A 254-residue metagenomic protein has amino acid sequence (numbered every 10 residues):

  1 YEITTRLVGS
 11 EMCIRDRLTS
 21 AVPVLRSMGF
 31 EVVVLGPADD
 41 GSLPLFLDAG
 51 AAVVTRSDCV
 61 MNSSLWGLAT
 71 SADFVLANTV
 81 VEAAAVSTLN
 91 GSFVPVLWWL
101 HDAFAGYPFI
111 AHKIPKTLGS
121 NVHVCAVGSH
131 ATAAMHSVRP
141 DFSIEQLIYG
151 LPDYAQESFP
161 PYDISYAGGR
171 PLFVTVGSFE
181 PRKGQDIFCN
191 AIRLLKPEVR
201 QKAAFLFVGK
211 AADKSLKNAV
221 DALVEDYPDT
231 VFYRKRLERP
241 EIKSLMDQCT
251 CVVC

Functional and structural regions predicted by a protein language model:
Y1-G9, I14: Single conserved hydrophobic/aromatic residue that forms the stacking wall/gate of nucleotide- or nucleobase-binding
R6, C125, S165-K183, C189-I192 (+1 more regions): Conserved donor-binding/catalytic core segment of Leloir-type glycosyltransferases
R15-P23, P171, E180-L194, S215-N218: A conserved mid-protein helix/loop that constitutes part of the nucleotide-sugar donor-binding site
D40-L47, A204-P228, E241: Short, structured helix-loop element that forms part of the nucleotide-activated donor/catalytic region
S57-S64, V231-L245: Conserved active-site histidine-acidic residue motif and adjacent donor-binding/catalytic loop of glycosyltransferases
S71-F74, L245-C254: Acidic donor-binding loop of glycosyltransferase active sites
P108, S120-I144, L151-A155: A short, active-site helix/loop in glycosyltransferases that binds the activated sugar's phosphate group
F109, A133-H136, G150-R170, S244: Acidic anion/phosphate-binding donor-loop and adjacent secondary structure in glycosyltransferase catalytic cores
